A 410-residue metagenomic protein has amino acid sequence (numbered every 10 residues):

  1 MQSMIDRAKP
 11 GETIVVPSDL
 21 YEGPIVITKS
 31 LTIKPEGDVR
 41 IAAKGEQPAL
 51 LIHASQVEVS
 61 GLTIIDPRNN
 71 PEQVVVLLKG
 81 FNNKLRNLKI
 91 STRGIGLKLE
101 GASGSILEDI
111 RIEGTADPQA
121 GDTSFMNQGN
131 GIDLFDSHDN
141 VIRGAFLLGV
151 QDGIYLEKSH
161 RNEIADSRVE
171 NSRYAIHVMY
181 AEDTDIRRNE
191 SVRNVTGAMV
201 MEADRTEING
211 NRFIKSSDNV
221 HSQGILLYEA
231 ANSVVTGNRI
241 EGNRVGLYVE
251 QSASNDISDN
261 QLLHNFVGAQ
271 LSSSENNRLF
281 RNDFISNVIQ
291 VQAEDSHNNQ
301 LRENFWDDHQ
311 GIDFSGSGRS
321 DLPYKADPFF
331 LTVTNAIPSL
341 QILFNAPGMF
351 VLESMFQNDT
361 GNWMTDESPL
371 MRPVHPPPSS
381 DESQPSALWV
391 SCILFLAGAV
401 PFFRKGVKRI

Functional and structural regions predicted by a protein language model:
M1-G23: Acidic Gly/Asp/Thr-rich repetitive segments characteristic of extracellular carbohydrate-active and adhesion proteins
K9, T28-S30, E36, A54-S55 (+22 more regions): Parallel beta-helix/beta-solenoid
V16, D109, G129-D136, V141-F146 (+2 more regions): Extended, small-residue-rich solenoid/repeat segments and analogous flexible loops that form exposed scaffolds
V16, I27, P35, A43 (+16 more regions): Extracellular beta-strand solenoids
E22-K34, I41-N83, G94-A102, L134: Extracellular beta-strand-rich solenoid/capping regions of secreted or surface-exposed proteins that bind or remodel
K44-L50, N69-L77, T92-L99, A120-F135 (+6 more regions): Extracellular beta-strand/beta-solenoid scaffold signature
D109, N219-Q223, H264-S272, N277-I410: Functionally critical loop-and-helix segments that line ligand-binding/catalytic clefts of soluble enzyme domains
